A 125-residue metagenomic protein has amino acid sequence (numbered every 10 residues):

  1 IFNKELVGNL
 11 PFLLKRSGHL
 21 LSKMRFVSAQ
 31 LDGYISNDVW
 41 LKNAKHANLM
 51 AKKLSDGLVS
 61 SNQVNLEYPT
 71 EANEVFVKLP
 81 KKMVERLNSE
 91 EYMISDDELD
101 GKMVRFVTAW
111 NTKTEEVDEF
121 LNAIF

Functional and structural regions predicted by a protein language model:
I1-E74: Active-site C-terminal subdomain of aminotransferase-like
K52-F125: Conserved C-terminal alpha-helix-loop-beta "cap" of PLP-dependent enzymes that closes/shapes the active-site mouth
